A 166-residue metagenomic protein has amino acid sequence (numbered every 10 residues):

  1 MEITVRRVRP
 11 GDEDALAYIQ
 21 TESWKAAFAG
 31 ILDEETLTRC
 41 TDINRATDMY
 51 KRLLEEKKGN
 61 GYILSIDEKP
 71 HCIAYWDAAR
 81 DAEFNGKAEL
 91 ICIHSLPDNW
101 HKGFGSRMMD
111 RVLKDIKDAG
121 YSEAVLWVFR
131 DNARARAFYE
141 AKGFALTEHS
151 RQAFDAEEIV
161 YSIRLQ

Functional and structural regions predicted by a protein language model:
E2-T4: Extreme N-terminal starter segment of soluble prokaryotic enzymes
R7-E13, Y18-L32, T36-D98, M109-R111 (+3 more regions): Acetyl-CoA-dependent GNAT
E68, C72, G103-G105, G143: Conserved phosphate-binding and hydrolysis motifs of nucleotide-dependent enzymes
G86-A88, S122-R136, E140-K142, E148-Q166: C-terminal "cap" of GNAT-fold acetyltransferases
L96-D98, K102, R130-D131: Active-site acidic-Proline motif in GNAT/NAT acetyltransferases
H101-K114, A137-A141: Conserved acetyl-CoA-binding loop-helix of GNAT-fold acetyltransferases
K102, A119-S122: Short coil/turn segments at alpha/beta junctions that flank glycine-rich nucleotide-binding fingerprints
